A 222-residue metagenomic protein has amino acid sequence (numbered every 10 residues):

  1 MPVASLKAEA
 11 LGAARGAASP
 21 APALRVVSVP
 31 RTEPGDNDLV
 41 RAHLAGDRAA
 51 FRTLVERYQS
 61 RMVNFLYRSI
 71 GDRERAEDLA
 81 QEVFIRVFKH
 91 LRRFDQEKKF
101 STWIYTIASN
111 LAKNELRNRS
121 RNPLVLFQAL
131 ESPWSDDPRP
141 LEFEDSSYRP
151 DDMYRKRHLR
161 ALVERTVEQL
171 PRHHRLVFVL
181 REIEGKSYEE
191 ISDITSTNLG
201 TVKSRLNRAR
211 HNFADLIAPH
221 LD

Functional and structural regions predicted by a protein language model:
M1-A45, T53, R57, L124-H173 (+2 more regions): Intrinsic, short, N-terminal disordered tails of RNA polymerase sigma-factor systems
L39, V63, R73-H90, E184 (+1 more regions): Conserved RNAP core-binding helix
L44-A45, G71-D72, F84-K99, N118-R119: Sigma70-family region 2
L44-T53, V63-E82, L199, L221-D222: Short, charged helix-capping/linker segments at alpha-helix termini
N64, D78-I85, K98-N110: Structural recognition of an alpha-helix C-terminal capping motif at a helix-to-coil junction
R92-Q96, T106-F127: Arg/Lys-rich amphipathic alpha helix in sigma70-family domain 2
V177-R181: A short pre-motif secondary-structure segment
